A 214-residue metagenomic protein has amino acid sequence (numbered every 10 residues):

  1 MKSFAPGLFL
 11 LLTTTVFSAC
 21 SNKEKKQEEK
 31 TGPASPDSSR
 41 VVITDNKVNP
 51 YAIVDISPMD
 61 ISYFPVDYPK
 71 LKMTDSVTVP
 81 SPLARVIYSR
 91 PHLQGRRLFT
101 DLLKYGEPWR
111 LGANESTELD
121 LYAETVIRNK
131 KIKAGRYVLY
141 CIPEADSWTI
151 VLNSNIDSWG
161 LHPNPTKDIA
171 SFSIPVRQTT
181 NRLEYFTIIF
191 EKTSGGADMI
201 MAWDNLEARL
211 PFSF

Functional and structural regions predicted by a protein language model:
M1, S154-I156, F172-S173: Hydrophobic transmembrane alpha-helix bundles
M1-G7: Bacterial N-terminal signal peptides that target proteins for export
V16-A19: C-terminal motif of bacterial Sec signal peptides marking the signal peptidase cleavage site
S21-E107, L161-F214: Primarily secretory-pathway and cell-envelope proteins
D101-W159: Mid-length scaffold segments of soluble, non-membrane domains
